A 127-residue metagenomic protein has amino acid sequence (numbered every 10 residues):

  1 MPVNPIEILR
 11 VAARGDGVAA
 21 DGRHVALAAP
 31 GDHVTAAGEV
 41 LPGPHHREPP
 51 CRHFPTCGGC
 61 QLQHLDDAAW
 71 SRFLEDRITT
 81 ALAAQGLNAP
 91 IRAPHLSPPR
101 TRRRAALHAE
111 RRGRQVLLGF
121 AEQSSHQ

Functional and structural regions predicted by a protein language model:
M1-Q127: Non-catalytic accessory regions of SAM-dependent methyltransferases
